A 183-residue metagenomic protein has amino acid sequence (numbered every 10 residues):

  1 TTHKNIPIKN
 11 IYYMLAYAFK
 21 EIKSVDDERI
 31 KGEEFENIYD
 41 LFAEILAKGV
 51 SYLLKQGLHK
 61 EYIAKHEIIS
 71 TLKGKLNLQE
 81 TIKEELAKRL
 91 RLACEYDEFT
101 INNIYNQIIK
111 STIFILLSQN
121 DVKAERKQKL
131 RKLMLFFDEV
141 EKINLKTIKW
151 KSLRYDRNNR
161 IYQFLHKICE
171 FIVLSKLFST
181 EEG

Functional and structural regions predicted by a protein language model:
T1-Y155, R160-S179: Terminal, charged accessory segments of proteins
G183: Catalytic core segments in nucleotide and nucleic-acid processing enzymes
